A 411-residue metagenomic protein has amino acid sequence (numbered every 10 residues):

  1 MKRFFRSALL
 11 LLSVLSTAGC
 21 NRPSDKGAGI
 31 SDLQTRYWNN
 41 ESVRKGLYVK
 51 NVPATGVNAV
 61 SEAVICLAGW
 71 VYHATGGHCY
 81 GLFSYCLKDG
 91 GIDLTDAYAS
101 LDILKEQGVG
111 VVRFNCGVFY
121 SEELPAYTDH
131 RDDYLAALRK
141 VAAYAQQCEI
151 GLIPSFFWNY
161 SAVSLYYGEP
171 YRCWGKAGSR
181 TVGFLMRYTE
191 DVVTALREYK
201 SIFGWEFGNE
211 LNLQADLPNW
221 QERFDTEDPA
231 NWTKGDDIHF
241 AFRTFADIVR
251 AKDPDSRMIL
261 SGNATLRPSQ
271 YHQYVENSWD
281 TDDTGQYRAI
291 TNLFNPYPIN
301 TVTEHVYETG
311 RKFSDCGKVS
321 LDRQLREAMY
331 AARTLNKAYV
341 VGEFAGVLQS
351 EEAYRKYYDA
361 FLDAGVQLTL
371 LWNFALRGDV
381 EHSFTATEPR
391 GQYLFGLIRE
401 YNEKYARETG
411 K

Functional and structural regions predicted by a protein language model:
K2-L10: Sec-dependent signal peptide recognition, specifically the positively charged N-region followed immediately by
L9-L15, R139: Hydrophobic alpha-helical targeting segments used for export or membrane insertion
A18-G19: C-terminal motif of bacterial Sec signal peptides marking the signal peptidase cleavage site
S24-D32: Acidic/polar, low-complexity intrinsically disordered N-terminal segments immediately downstream of a Sec signal
D32-I299, T309, T334-N336, L348-S383 (+1 more regions): Active-site mouth of glycoside hydrolases
C316-R323: Alpha-helical scaffold elements lining the catalytic groove of polysaccharide deacetylases
R323-Y330: A short, acidic, amphipathic alpha-helical segment used as a generic capping/interface helix at domain edges
V340-E343: Active-site neighborhood of phospho(di)ester-bond hydrolases with catalytic His/Asp-centered motifs
